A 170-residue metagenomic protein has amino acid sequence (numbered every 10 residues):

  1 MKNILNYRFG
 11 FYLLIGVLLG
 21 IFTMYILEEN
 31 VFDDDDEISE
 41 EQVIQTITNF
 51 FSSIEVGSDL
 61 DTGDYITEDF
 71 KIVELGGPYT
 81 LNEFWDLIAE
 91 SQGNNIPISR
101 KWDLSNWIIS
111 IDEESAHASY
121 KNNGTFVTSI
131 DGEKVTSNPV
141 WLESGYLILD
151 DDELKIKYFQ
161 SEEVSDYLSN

Functional and structural regions predicted by a protein language model:
M1-Y7: Short, Lys/Arg-rich N-terminal segment immediately upstream of the first membrane anchor
K2, H117, N138-N170: Short beta-strand edge/turn micro-motifs at domain boundaries
Y7-L60, D64, E68, V73: Short, low-complexity N-terminal intrinsically disordered segments enriched in polar/charged residues
T62-G63, W107-S110, L147: Short, exposed beta-strand/loop patches in secreted or surface proteins that constitute
G63-K101: Short solvent-exposed beta->alpha transition segments
I66, G76-G77, E113, Y120-G124 (+1 more regions): A mature extracytoplasmic/lumenal domain signature
T67, L104-N106, I156: Hydrophobic residues on conserved beta-strands that form the core of alpha/beta folds
I88-E133: Surface-exposed, charged secondary-structure patches
